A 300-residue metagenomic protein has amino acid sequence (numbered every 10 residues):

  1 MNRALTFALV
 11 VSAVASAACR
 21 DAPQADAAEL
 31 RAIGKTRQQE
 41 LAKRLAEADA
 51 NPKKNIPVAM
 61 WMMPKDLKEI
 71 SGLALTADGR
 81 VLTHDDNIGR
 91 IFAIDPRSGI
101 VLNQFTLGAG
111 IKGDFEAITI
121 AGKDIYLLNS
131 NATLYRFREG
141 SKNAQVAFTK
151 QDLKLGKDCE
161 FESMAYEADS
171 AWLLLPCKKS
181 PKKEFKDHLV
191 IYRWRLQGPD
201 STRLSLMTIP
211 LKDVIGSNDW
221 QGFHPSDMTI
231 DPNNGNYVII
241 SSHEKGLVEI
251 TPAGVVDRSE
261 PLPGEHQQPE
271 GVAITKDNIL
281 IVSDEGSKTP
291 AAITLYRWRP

Functional and structural regions predicted by a protein language model:
M1-F7: Bacterial N-terminal signal peptides that target proteins for export
F7-A13: Hydrophobic helical h-region of N-terminal Sec-dependent signal peptides in bacterial secretory/periplasmic proteins
A15-A18: C-terminal motif of bacterial Sec signal peptides marking the signal peptidase cleavage site
R20-P300: Sequence/structural signature of beta-propeller domains
